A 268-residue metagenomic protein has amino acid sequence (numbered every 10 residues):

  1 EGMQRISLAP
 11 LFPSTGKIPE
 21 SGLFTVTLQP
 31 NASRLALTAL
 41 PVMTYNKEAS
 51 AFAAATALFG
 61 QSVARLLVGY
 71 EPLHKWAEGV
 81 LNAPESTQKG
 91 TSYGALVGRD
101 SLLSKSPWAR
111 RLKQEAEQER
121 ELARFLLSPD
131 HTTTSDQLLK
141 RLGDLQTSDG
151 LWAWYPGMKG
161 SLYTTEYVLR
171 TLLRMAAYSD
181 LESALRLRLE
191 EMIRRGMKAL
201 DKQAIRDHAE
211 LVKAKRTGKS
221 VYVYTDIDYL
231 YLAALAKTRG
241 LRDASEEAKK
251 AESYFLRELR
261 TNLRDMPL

Functional and structural regions predicted by a protein language model:
E1-E246: Extended, solvent-exposed functional surface patches
D149, K249, L263: Single, functionally critical "micro-switch" positions that shape active/binding sites and transmembrane helices
E246-S253: Surface-exposed extracellular loop regions of Gram-negative outer-membrane beta-barrel proteins
S253-P267: Solenoid-like repeat scaffolds
